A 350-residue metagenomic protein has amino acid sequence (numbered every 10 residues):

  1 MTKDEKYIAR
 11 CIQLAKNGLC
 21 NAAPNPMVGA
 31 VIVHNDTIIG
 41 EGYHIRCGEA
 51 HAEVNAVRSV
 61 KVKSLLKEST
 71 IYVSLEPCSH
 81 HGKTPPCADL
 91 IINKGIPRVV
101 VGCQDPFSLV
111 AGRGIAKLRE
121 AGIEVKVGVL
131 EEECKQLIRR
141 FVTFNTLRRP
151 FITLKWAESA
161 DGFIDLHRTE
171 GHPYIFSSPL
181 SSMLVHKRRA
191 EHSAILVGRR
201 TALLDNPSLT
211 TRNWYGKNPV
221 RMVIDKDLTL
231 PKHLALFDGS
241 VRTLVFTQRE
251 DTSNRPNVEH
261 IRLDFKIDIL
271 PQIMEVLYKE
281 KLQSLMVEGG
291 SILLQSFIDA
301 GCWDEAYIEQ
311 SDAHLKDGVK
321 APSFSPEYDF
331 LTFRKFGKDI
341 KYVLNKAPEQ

Functional and structural regions predicted by a protein language model:
T2-P26, E41, K61, F151-Q350: Enzymes that bind and transform nitrogen-containing heteroaromatic metabolites
N21-A22, V129-A157: Proteins enriched for Cys/Gly/acidic motifs involved in redox and nucleic-acid/cofactor modification
A22-D36: N-terminal glycine-rich anion-binding loops that anchor highly charged ligand groups
I32, T37-E133, V220, I298: Zn2+-dependent cytidine deaminase-like catalytic core
S69-S79, L147-E158: N-terminal pre-triad scaffold of radical SAM enzymes
V110-A111, Q136-I138, S296, K316: Short Asp/Glu-rich motifs
G114-A116, R140-T143, T211-N213, C302: Short low-complexity, flexible loop/linker segments enriched in glycine and/or proline with clustered acidic
I115, E131, K135-I138, S182-R189: Hydrophobic, well-ordered secondary-structure segments
